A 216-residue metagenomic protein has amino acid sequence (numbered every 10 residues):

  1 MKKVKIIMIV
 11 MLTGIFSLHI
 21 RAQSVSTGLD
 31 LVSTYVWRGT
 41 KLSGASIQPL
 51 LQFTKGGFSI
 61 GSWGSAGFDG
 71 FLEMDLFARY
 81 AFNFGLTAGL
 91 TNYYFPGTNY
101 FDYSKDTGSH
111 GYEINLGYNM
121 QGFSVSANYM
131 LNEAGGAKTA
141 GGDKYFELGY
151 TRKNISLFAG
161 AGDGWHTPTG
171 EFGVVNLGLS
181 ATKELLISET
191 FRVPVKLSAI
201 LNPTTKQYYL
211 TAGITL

Functional and structural regions predicted by a protein language model:
M1-S24: Cleavable N-terminal export/targeting peptides
V4, F58-N83, T87-S104: Surface-exposed loop and membrane-interface regions of Gram-negative outer-membrane beta-barrel proteins
Q23-F68, N128: Short glycine/proline- and aromatic-enriched beta-strand/turn motifs that initiate or cap beta-hairpins
V25-T27, G57-S62, F84-G89, M120-A127 (+2 more regions): Repeated loop/turn-to-beta-strand initiation elements of outer-membrane beta-barrel proteins
W37-A45, W63-M74, F101-H110, M130-D143 (+2 more regions): Solvent-exposed loop/turn segments connecting transmembrane beta-strands in outer-membrane beta-barrel proteins
G85-A140: Hydrophobic, well-structured mid-protein blocks that either form specific transmembrane helices
Y118, L179-A181, L185, P203-L216: Outer-membrane beta-barrel "beta-signal"
S156-I187: Outer membrane beta-barrel transmembrane domains
